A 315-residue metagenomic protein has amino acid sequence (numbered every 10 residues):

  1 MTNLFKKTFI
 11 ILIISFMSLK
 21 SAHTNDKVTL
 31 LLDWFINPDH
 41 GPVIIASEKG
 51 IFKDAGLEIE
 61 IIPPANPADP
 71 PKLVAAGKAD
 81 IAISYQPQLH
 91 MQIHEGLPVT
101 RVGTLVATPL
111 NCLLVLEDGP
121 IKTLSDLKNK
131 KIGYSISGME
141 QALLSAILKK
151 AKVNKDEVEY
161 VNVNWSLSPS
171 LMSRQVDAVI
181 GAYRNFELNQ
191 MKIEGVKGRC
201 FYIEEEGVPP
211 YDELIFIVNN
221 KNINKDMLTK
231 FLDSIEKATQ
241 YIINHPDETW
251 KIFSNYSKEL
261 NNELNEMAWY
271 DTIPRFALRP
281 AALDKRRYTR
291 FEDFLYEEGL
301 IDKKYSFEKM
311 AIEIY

Functional and structural regions predicted by a protein language model:
M1-F9: Bacterial N-terminal signal peptides that target proteins for export
I13-A22: Hydrophobic h-region of N-terminal signal peptides that target proteins for export in Gram-negative bacteria
K27-V163, S168-S173, D177-N185, C200-F201 (+1 more regions): Short, glycine-/small- and polar/acidic-enriched structural segments that line small-molecule recognition paths
D39, L105-V115, V196-N220, L232 (+2 more regions): Periplasmic-binding protein-like
I51-D54, K150-K155, E194-V196, D226 (+2 more regions): Short helix-capping segments at alpha-helix termini
P87, S166-Y256: Pocket-lining segment of extracytoplasmic ligand-binding domains
N224-L300: Secondary-structure end/capping motifs
E292-Y315: C-terminal solvent-exposed extensions
